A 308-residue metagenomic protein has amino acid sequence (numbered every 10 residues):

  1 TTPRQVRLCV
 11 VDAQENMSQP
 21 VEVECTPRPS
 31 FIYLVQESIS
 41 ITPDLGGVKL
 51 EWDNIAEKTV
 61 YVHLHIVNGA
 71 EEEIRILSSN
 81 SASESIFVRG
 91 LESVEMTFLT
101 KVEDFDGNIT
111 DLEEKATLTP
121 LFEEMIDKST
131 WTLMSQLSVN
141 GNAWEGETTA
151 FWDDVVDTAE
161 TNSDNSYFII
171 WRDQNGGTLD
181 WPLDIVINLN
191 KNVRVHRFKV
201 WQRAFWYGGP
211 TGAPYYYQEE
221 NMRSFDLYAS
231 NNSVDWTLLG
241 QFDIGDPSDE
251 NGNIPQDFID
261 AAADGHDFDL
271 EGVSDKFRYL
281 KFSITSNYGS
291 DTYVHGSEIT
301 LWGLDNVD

Functional and structural regions predicted by a protein language model:
T1, N54-S83, R223-A229: Extracellular low-complexity, O-glycosylation-prone stalks/linkers
T2-S18, E84-P120: Beta-strand-rich modules
R4-L8, W52, L64, V88 (+4 more regions): An aromatic-rich alpha-helical recognition segment common to small helix-rich domains
M17-K58, G107-L137, R194, R203 (+2 more regions): Pro/Thr/Ser/Gly-rich low-complexity, intrinsically disordered linker/stalk tracts
W52, I86-R89, I187, L270: Hydrophobic core positions of the immunoglobulin-like beta-sandwich fold
F122-S163: Predominantly extracellular/luminal regions of secreted and cell-surface proteins, especially disulfide-bonded
E160-L239, D264-D308: Aromatic, loop-rich ligand-recognition surfaces of beta-strand-rich domains
L239-E271: Extracellular carbohydrate recognition and processing domains and analogous Trp-centered ligand-binding platforms
